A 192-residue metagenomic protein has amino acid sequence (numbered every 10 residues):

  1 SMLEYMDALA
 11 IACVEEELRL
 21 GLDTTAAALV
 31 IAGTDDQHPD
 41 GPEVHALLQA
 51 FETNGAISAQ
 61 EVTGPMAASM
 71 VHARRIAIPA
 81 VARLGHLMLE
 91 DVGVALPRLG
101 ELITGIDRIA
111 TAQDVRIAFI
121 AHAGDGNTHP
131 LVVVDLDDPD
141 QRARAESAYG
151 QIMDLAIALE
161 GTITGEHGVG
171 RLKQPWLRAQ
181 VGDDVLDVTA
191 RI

Functional and structural regions predicted by a protein language model:
S1-I192: Noncatalytic alpha-helical scaffold of FAD-dependent oxidoreductases
